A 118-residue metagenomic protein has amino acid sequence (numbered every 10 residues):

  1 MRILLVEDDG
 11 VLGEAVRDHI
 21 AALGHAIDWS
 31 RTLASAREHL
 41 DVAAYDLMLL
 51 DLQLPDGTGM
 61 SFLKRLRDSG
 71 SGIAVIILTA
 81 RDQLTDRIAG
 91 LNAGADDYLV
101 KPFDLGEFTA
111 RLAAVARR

Functional and structural regions predicted by a protein language model:
M1-R118: N-terminal/domain-start alpha-helical segments
